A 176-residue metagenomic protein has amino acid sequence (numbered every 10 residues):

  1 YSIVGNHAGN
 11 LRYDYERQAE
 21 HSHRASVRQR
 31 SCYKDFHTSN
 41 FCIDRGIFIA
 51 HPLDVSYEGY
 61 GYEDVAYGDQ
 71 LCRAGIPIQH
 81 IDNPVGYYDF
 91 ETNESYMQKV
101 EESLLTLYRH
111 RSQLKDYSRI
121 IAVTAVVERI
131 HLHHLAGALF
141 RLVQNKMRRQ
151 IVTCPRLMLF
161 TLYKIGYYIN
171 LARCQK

Functional and structural regions predicted by a protein language model:
Y1-Y15: Conserved donor NDP-sugar-binding/catalytic core segment of glycosyltransferases
H23-I43, G59: A recurrent flexible, glycine/aromatic-enriched loop bordering the glycosyltransferase active site that acts as
S39, Y67-G68: Short, hydrophobic alpha-helical packing/hinge segments within bilobed ligand-binding/sensory domains
G46-I49: Short, well-ordered alpha-helical scaffold segment located in the soluble/lumenal catalytic or ligand-binding core
G59-Y67: Acidic donor-binding loop at a coil-to-helix junction in glycosyltransferase catalytic cores that engages
A74-R111: Active-site donor/metal-binding and catalytic loop motifs of nucleotide-sugar-dependent glycosylation enzymes
E102, R119-K176: Non-catalytic, C-terminal membrane-associated alpha-helical segments of glycosyltransferases
